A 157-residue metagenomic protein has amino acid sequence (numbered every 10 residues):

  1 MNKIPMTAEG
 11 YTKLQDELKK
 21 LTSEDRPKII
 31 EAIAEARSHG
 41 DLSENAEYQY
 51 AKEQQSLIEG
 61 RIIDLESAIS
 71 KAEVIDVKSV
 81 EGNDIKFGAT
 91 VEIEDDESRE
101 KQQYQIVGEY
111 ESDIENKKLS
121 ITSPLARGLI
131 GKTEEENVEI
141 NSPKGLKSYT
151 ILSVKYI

Functional and structural regions predicted by a protein language model:
M1, D16, R37, S43 (+5 more regions): Residue-level signal for pocket-adjacent positions within structured domains
M1-I63: N-terminal cationic and glycine-rich segments that engage phosphates or anionic surfaces
K3, V154-I157: Short hydrophobic/aromatic patches at helix-to-coil boundaries
L18, T22-D25, I69-E73, T133: Conserved NTP-handling cores and scaffolds of large molecular machines
E59-E73: Amphipathic alpha-helical coiled-coil segments
I75-Y149, K155: Non-DNA-binding regulatory cores of transcription-related proteins, predominantly C-terminal effector-binding
